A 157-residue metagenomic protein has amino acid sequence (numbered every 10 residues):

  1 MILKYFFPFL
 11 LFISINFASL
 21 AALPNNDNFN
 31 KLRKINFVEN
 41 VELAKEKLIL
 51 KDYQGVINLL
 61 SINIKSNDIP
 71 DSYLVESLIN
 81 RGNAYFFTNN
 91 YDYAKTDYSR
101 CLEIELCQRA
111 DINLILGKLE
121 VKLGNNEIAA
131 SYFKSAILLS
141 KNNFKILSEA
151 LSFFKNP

Functional and structural regions predicted by a protein language model:
N36-N58, I62: Alpha-helical segment of the N-proximal tetratricopeptide repeat
E76, N80, I115, E149-F153: Canonical tetratricopeptide repeat
